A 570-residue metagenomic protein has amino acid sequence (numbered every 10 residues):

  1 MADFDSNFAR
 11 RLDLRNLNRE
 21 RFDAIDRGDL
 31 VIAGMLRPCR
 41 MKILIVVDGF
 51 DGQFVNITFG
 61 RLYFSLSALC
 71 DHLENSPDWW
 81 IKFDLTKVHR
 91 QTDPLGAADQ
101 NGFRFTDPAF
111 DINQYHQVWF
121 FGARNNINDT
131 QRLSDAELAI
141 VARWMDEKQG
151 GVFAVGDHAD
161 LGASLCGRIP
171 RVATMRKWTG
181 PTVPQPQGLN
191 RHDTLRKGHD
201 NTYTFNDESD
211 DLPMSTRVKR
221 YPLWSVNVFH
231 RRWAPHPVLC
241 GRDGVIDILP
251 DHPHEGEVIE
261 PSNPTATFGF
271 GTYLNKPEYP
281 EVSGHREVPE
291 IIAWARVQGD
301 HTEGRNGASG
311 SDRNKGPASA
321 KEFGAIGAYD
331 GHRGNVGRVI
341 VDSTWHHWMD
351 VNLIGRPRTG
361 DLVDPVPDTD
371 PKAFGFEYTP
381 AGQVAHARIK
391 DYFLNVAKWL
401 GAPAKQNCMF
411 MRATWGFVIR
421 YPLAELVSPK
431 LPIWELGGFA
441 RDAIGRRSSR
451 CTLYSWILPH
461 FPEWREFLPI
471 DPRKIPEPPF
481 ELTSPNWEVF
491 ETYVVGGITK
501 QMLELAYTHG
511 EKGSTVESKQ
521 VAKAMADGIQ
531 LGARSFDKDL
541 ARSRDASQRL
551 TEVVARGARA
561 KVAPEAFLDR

Functional and structural regions predicted by a protein language model:
A2-R124, A402, T414-S428, P478 (+4 more regions): Aromatic-Pro/Gly-enriched surface loop or interdomain linker that acts as a lid/target-recognition segment
L36-G49, D193-T194, H199-A404: A glycine-centered loop/beta-turn motif at secondary-structure junctions
G49-F54, R124-D129, A159-L161, W348-M349: Short acidic, S/G/P-rich loop/turn micro-motifs used as interaction or catalytic elements
Q53-L62, I127-L133, S164-M175, L353-V366 (+1 more regions): Short, flexible/disordered intra-domain loops and linkers
R61, N125-V258: A glycine-rich, often tryptophan-bearing local segment used as a flexible ligand/cofactor-contacting loop or short
S65, L69, E137-I140, I389-Y392: Stable alpha-helical elements in mature extracytoplasmic
H116-G122, F153, V339-V341: Structural motif
R296, T302-N335, V351-R570: Terminal low-complexity/disordered tails
